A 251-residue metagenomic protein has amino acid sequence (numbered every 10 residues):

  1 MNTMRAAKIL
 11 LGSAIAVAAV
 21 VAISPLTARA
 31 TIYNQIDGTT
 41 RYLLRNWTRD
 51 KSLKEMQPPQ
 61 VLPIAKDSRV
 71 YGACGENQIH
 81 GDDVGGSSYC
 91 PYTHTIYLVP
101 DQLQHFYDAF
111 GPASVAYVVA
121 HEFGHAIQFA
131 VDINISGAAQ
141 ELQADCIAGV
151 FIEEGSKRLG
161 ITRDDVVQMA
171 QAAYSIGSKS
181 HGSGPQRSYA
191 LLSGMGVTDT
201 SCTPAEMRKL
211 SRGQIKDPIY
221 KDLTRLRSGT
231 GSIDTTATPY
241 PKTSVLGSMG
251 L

Functional and structural regions predicted by a protein language model:
N2-S13: Bacterial N-terminal signal peptides that target proteins for export
P25-N77, M207-I215, I219, V245: A metal-dependent hydrolase signature that marks the N-terminal structural subdomain at the beginning of catalytic folds
Y33, I133-D145, K179-H181: Active-site metal-coordination segments of metallo-dependent hydrolases
K66-Y97: Catalytic zinc-binding patch centered on the HExxH motif and its immediate surroundings that defines zinc-dependent
P100-Y117, D132-A138: Short pre-active-site segment immediately N-terminal to the catalytic Zn-binding motif
S114-E122, A126: Short alpha-helical catalytic segment bearing the HExxH-like zincin motif of zinc-dependent metalloproteases
F123-A138, V150-K157: Catalytic Zn2+-binding segment of zinc metalloproteases
H181-L251: Pan-zinc metallopeptidase signature
